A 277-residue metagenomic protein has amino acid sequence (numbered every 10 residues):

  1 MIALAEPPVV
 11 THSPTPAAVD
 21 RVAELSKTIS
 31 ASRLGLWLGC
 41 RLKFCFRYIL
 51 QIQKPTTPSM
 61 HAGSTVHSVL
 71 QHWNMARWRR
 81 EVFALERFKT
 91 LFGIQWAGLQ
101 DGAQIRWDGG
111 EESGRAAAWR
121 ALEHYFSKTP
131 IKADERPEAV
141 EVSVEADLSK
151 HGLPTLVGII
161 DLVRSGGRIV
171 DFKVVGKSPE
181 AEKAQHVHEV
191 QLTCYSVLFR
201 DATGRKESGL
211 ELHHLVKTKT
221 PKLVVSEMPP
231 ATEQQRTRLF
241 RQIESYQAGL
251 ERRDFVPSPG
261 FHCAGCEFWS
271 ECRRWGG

Functional and structural regions predicted by a protein language model:
M1-R21, A264, G277: Accessory/regulatory regions of helicases
A5, T28-I29, E182, S196-G277: Metal-dependent nuclease catalytic regions and adjoining charged, substrate-binding loops involved in nucleic-acid end
V9, L36-F44, T65-H67, V82-G102 (+1 more regions): Short, compositionally biased low-complexity segments
S26, R41-K54, A97-D101, I169 (+2 more regions): Short amphipathic alpha-helical segments and their helix-coil junctions
L34-W78, R115, W119, E141 (+1 more regions): Nuclease catalytic cores
F44-L50, L70, V170-G176, L215-S226 (+1 more regions): Short acidic (Asp/Glu) and glycine-rich catalytic loops that position anionic groups and cofactors
V69-S143: A non-catalytic, helix-rich entry segment at domain boundaries
A139-C194, F199: Non-catalytic protein-protein interaction segments used by genome-maintenance enzymes to assemble and couple activities
